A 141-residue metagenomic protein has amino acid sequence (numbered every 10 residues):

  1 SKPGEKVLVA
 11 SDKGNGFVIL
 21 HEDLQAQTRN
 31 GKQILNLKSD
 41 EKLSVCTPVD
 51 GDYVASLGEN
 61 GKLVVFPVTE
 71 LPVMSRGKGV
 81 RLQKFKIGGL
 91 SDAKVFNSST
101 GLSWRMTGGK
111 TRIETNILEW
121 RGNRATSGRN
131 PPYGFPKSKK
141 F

Functional and structural regions predicted by a protein language model:
S1-F141: Short, structured "edge-of-domain" segments at secondary-structure transitions
